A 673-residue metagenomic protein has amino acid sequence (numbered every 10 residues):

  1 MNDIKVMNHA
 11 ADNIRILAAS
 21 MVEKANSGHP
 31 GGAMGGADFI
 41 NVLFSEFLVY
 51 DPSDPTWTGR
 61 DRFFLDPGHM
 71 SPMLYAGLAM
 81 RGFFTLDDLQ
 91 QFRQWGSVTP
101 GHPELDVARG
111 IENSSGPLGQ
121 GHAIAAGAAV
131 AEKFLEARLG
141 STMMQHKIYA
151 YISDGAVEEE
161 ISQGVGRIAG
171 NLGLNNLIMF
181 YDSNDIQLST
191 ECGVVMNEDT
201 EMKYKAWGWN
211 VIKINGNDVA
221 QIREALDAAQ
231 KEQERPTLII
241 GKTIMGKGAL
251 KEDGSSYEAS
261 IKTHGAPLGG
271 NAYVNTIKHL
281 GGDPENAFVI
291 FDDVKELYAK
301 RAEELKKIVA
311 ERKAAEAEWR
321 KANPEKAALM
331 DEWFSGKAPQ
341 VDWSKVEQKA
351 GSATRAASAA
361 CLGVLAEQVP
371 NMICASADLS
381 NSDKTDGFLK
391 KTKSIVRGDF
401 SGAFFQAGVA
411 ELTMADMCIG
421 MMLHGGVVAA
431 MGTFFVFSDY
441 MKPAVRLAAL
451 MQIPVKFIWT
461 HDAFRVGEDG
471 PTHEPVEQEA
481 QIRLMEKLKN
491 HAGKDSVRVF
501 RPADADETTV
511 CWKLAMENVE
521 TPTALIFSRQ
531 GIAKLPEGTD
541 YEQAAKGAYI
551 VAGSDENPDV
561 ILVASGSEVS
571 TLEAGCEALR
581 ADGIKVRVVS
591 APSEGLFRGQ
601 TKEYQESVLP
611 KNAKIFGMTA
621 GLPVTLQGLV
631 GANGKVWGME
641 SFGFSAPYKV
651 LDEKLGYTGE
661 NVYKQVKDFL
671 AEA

Functional and structural regions predicted by a protein language model:
M1-K147, E296, A302-I526, G531-A533 (+2 more regions): Thiamine diphosphate
I4, F64, G155, T190-E191 (+3 more regions): A generic secondary-structure micro-motif detector that highlights 1-2 residue hydrophobic/ambivalent hotspots embedded
Q94-D106, I111, I124, V130 (+6 more regions): Thiamine diphosphate
A150-Y151, M179, A375, F616: Residue-level marker for buried hydrophobic side chains located in beta-strands that build the well-ordered beta-sheet
I152, K213-G216, V409, P502-A503 (+1 more regions): Conserved residues at beta->alpha junctions
G155-I161: Short acidic, Gly/Ser-rich segments with clustered Asp/Glu that frequently serve as metal-coordination loops in enzyme
I277-I308: Non-catalytic, alpha-helical, charged scaffold/linker segments that couple or flank catalytic or architectural cores
